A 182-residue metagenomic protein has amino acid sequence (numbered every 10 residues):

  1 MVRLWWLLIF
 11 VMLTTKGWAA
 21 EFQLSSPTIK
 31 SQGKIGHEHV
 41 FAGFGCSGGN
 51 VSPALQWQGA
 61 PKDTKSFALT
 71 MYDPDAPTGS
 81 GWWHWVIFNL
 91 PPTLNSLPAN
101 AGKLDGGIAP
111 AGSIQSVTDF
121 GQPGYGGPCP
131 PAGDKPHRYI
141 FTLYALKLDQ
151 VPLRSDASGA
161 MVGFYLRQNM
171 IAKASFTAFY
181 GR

Functional and structural regions predicted by a protein language model:
M1-V2: N-terminal secretory signal peptides that target proteins for export/translocation
W5-K16: Bacterial N-terminal signal peptides
G17-R182: N-terminus-centered regions that define maturation/targeting leaders and the start of the first functional domain
